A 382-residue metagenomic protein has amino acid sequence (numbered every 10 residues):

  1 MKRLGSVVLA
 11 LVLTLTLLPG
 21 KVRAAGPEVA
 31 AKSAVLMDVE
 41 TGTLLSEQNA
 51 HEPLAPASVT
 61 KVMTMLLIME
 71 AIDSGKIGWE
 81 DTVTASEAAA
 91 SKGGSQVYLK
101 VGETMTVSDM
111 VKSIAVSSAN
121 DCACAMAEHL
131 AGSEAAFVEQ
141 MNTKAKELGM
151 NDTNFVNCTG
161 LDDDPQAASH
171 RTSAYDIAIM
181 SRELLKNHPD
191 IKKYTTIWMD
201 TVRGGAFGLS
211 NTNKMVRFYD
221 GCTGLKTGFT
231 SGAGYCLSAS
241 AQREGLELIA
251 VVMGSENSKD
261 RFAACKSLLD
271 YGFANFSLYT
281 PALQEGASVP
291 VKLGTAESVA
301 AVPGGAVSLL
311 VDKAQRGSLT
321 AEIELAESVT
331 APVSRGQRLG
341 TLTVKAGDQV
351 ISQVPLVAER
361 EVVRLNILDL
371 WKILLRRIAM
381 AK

Functional and structural regions predicted by a protein language model:
M1-G5, P56, V107, I367 (+1 more regions): Structural motif marking the loop-to-transmembrane transition
K2-R23: Sec-dependent N-terminal signal peptides of Gram-positive bacterial secreted proteins and lipoproteins
R3-L4, V62, R243: Hydrophobic alpha-helical segments, especially transmembrane helices and their immediate juxtamembrane helical caps
L15-T16, S74, L283: Residues in and immediately flanking transmembrane alpha helices
P19-S181, L185-H188: Active-site-adjacent loops and short helices of periplasmic peptidoglycan-processing enzymes
M150-N151, A168-K382: Domain-terminus/edge residues, biased toward the C-terminal soluble/receptor-binding domains of extracytoplasmic
